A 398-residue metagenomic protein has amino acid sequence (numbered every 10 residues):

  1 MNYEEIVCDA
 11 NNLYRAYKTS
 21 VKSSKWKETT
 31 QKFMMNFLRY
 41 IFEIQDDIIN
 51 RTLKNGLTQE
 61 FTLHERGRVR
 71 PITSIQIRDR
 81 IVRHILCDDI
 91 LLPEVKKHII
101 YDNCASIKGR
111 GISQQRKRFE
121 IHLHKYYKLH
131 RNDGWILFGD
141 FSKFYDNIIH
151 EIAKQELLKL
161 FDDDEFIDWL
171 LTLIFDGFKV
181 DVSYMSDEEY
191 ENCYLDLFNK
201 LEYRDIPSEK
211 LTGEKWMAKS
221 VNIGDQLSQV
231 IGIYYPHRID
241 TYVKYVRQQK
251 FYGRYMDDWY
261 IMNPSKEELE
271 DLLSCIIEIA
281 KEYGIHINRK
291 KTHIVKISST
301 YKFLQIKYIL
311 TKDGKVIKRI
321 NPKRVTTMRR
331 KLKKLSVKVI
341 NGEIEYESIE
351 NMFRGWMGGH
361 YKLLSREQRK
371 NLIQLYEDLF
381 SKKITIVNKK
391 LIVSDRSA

Functional and structural regions predicted by a protein language model:
M1-E43, K389-A398: Non-catalytic, polymerase-adjacent accessory regions of viral genome-replication enzymes
Y3, D89-I149: Active-site-proximal segment of RNA-dependent polymerases
R39-R68: Active-site-flanking structural segment that lines cofactor/substrate pockets
G56-T58, G253-D257, R289-K290: Short Gly/Ser/Thr- and Asp/Glu-enriched loop/turn motifs at secondary-structure junctions
R70-C104, S208-E209: Glycine/proline-rich, flexible active-site/cofactor-binding loop segments that harbor closely spaced acidic
I75, R80, H84, Y203-A218 (+5 more regions): Right-hand nucleic-acid polymerase module
K128-M256, Y260-C275, F353-R354: Conserved polymerase palm-domain catalytic core
F161, I277-I285: A common structural junction motif
